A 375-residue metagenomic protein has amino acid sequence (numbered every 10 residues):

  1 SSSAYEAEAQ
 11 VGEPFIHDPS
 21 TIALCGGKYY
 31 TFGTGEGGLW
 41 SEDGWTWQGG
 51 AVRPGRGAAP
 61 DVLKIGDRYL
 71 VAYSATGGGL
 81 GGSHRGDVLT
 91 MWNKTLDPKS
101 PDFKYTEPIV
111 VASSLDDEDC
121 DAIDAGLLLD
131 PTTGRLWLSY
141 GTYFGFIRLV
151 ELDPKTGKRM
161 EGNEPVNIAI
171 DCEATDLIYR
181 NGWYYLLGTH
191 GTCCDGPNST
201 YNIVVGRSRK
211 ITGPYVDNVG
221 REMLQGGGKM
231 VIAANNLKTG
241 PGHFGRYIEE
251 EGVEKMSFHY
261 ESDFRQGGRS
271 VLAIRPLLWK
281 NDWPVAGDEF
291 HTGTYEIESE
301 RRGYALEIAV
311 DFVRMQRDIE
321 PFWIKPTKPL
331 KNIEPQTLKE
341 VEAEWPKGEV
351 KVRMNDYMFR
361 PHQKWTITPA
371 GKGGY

Functional and structural regions predicted by a protein language model:
S1-G374: Carbohydrate-active catalytic/glycan-binding domains of CAZyme proteins, especially the secreted or lumenal ectodomains
